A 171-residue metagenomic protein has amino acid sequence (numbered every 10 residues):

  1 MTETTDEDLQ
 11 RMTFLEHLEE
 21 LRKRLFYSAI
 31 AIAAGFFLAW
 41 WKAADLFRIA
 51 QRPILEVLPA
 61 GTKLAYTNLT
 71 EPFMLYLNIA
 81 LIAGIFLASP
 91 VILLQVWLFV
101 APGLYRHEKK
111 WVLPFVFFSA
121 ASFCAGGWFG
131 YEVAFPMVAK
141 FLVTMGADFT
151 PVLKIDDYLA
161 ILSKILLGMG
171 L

Functional and structural regions predicted by a protein language model:
M1-L171: Membrane topogenic/interface segments and analogous intrinsically disordered interaction regions
